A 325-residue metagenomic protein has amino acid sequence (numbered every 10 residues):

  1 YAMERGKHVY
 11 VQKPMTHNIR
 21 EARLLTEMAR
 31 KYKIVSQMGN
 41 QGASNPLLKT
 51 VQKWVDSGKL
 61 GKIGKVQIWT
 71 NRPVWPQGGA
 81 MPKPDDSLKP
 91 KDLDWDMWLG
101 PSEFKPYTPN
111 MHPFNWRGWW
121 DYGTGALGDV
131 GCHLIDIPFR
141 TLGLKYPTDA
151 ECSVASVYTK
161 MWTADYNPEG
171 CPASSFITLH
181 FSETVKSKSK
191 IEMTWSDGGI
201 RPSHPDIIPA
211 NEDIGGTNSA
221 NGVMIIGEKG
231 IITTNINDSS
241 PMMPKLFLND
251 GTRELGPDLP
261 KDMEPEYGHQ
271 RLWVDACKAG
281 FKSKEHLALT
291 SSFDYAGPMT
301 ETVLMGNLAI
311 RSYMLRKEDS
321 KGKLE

Functional and structural regions predicted by a protein language model:
Y1, E21-A22, L48-K49, W75-M81 (+2 more regions): Short, solvent-exposed loop/turn and secondary-structure capping segments
Y1-S44, G58: Beta-strand-loop-alpha-helix segment that lines the small-molecule cofactor/substrate pocket of alpha/beta enzymes
Q12-M15, G39-Q41, I68-N71, W119 (+2 more regions): Active-site-proximal beta-strand/loop segments in catalytic clefts of secreted hydrolases
M15-H17, A22, Q41-N45, W69-R72 (+2 more regions): Short, solvent-exposed turn/loop segments enriched in Gly/Ser/Thr/Pro and often Arg
E27-I34, Q52-I63, A80-K89: Basic phosphate/pyrophosphate-binding loop/patch that engages nucleotide-derived ligands
G61-W75: Conserved anion/nucleotide-ligand pocket segment
D86-S87, K91-F293, G297-E325: Glycine-rich, aromatic-lined ligand/substrate-binding cores of catalytic and carbohydrate-binding domains
